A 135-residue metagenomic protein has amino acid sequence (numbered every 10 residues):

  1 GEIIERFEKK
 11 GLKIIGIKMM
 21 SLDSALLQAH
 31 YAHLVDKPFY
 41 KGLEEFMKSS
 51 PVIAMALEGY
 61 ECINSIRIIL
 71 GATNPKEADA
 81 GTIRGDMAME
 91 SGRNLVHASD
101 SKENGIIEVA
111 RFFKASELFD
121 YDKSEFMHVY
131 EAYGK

Functional and structural regions predicted by a protein language model:
G1-K135: Non-catalytic terminal and connector segments of soluble metabolic enzymes
